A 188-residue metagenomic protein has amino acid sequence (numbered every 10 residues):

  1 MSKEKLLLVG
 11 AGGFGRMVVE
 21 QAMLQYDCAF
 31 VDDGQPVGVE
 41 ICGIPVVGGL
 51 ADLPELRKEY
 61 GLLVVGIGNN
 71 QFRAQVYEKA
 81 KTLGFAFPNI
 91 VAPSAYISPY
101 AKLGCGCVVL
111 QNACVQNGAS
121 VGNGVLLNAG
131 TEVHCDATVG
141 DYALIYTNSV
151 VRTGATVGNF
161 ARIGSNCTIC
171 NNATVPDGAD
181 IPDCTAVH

Functional and structural regions predicted by a protein language model:
M1-R57, F160: Hydrophobic, well-ordered beta-alpha structural blocks that scaffold small-molecule cofactor pockets
K5, C28-A29, V64, G106 (+1 more regions): Structural motif
G10, V64-G68, C135, N171: Small/polar loops that bind or transfer phosphate-bearing groups
A11, D33-G34, G49-L50, I67 (+3 more regions): Fold-independent oxyanion-binding glycine-rich loops and adjacent beta-strand/coil segments at enzyme active sites
G13, Q71-F72, K102: Short alpha-helical
E20, P54-K58, Q75-T82, C105 (+4 more regions): Replace "anionic and nucleotidyl ligands
V37-Y96: Phosphate-bearing ligand-interacting subdomains that bind or position ATP/ADP/UDP/GDP/NAD(P) or nucleotide-linked
N89-H188: Structural signal for interior beta-strand "rungs" in well-ordered beta-sheet cores of soluble enzyme domains
